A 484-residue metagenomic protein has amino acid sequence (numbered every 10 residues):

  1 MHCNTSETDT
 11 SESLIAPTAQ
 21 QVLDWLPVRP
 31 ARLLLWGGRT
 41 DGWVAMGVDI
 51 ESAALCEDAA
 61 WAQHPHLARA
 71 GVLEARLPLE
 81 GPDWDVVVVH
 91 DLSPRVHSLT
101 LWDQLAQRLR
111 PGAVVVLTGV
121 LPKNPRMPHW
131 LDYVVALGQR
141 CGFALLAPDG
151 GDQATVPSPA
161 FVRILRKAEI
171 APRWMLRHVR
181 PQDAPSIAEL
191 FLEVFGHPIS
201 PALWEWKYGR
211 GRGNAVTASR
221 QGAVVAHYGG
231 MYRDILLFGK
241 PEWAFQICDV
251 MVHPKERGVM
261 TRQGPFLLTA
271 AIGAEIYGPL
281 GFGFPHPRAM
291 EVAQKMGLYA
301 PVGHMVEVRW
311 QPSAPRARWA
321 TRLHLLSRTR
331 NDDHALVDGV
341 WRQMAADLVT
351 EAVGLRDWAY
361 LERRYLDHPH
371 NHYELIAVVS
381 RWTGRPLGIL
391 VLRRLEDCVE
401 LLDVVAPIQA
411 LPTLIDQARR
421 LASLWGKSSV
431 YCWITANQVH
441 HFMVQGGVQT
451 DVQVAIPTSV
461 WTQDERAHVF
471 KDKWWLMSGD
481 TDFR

Functional and structural regions predicted by a protein language model:
S11-A31, G42: Conserved alpha-helix/loop element of class I SAM-dependent methyltransferases that forms part of the SAM/SAH-binding
L26, D183-G229, L237, I276-Y277 (+2 more regions): Amide-forming acyltransferase catalytic core, primarily the GNAT-like/NAT-type and related acyltransferase folds
L35, R39-R76: Class I SAM-dependent methyltransferase SAM/SAH-binding core
R76-V87: A short acidic, Gly/Pro-enriched loop at the edge of an enzyme's catalytic core that lines a small-molecule cofactor
L99-V114: A short glycine-rich, Lys/Arg-flanked "PGG" loop and its adjoining helix->strand segment in the class I
C141-F143, G150-R173: Core SAM-dependent methyltransferase catalytic element
Y232, P279-S327, E374, W382 (+2 more regions): Active-site/acyl-donor-binding loops of N-acyltransferases
D249-V252, R257-E275, Q409-L421: Conserved acetyl-CoA-binding loop-helix of GNAT-fold acetyltransferases
